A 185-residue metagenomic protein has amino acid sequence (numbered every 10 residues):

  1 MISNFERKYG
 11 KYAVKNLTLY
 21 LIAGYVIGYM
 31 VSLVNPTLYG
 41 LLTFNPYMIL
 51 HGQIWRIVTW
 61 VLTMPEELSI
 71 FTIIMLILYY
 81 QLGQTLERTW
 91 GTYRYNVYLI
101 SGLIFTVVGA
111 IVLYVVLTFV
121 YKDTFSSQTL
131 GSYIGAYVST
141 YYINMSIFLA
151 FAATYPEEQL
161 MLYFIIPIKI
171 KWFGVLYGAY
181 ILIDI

Functional and structural regions predicted by a protein language model:
M1-I185: A detector for small-residue-rich transmembrane helices and their helix-helix packing motifs
